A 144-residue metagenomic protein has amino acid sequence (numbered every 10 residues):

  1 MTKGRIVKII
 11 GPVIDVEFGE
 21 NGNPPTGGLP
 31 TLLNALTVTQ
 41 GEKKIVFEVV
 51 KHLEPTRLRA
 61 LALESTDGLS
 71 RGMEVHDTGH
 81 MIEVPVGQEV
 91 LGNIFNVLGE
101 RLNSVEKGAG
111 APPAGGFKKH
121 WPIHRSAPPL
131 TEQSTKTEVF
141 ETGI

Functional and structural regions predicted by a protein language model:
M1-S104: N-terminal accessory targeting/assembly segments
M73, N103-G108, P113-I144: P-loop NTPase nucleotide-binding/switch module
